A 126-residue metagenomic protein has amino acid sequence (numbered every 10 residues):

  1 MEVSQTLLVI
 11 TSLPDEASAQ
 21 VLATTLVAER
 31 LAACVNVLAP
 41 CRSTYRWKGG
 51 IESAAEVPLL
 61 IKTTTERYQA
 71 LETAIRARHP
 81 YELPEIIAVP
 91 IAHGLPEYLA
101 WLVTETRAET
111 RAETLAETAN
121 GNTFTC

Functional and structural regions predicted by a protein language model:
M1-C126: Positively charged, small/polar-rich N-terminal and surface patches that mediate targeting and assembly and bind
